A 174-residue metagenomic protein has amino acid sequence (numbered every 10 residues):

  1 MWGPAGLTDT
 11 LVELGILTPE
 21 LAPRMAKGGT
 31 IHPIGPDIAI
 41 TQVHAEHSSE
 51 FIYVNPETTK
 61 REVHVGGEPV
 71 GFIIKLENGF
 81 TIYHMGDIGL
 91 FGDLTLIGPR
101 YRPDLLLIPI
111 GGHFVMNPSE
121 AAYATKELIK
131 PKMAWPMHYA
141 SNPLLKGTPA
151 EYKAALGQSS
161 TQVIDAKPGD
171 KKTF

Functional and structural regions predicted by a protein language model:
M1, I40, D87, L106 (+2 more regions): Divalent metal-coordination and catalytic microenvironments
M1-L7, M133-H138: Short internal beta-strands
P4-T10, A26-G29: Short, polar loop motifs at secondary-structure junctions
D9-E13, D93: Phosphate- and divalent-cation-binding pockets in alpha/beta enzyme and binding domains that engage nucleotide-derived
L11, E50, M116, L144: Glycine/Thr-rich phosphate-binding loops of Rossmann-like dinucleotide-binding domains
G15-P19, P23-I34, E120-F174: Binuclear metal-ion centers of metallo-dependent hydrolases, dominated by the metallo-beta-lactamase
R24-P99, P168-F174: Core dinuclear metal-dependent hydrolase active-site scaffold
H64-A122, E127-I129, M137, S141-P143: Metallo-beta-lactamase
